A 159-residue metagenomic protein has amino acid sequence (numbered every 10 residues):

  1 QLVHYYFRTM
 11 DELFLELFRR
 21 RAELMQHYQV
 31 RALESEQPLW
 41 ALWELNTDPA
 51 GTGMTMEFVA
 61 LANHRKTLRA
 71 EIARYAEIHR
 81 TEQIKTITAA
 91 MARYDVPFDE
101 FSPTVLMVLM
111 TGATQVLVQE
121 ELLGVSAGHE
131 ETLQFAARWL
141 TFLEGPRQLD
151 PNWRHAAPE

Functional and structural regions predicted by a protein language model:
Q1-E12: Helix-turn-helix
Y5, L15-E16, K85: DNA-binding alpha-helical recognition surfaces that contact promoter or target DNA
M10, L39, T52-T55, M107-M110: A general structural signal for well-ordered alpha-helical segments in protein cores
L15-W43: Amphipathic alpha-helical linker/stalk segments
E23-V30, T47-M56, K66-Y94, V105 (+1 more regions): Amphipathic alpha-helical packing segments from all-alpha helical-bundle domains
R69-A70, A92-E159: Hydrophobic/aromatic-rich alpha-helical bundle segments in the mid-to-C-terminal region
